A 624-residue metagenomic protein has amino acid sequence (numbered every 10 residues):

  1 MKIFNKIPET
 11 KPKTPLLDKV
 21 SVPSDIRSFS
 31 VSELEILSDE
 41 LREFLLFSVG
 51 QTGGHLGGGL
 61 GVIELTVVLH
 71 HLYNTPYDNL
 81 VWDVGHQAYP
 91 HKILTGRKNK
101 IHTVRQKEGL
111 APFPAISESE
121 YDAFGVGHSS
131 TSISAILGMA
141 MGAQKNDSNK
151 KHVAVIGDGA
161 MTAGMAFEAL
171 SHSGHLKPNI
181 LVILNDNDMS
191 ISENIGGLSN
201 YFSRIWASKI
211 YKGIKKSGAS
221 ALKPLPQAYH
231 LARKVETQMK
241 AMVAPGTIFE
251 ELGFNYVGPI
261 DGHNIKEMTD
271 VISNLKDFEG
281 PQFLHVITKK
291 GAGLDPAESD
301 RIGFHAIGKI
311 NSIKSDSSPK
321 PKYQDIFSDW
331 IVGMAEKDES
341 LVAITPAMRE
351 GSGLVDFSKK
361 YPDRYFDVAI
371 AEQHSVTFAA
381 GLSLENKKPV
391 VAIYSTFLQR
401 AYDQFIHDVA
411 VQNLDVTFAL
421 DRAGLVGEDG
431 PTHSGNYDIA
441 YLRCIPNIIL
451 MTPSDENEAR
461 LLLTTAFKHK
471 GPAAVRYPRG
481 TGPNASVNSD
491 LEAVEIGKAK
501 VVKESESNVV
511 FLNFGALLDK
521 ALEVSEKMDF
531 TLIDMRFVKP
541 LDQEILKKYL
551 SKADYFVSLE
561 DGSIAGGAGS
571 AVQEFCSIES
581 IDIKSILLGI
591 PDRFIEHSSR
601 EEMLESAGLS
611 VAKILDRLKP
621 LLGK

Functional and structural regions predicted by a protein language model:
K2-K11, D188-F327: Long, well-ordered, tryptophan-enriched scaffold segments
K2-T95, E250-T269, Q282-H285: N-terminal amphipathic, basic-rich helices that act as targeting or association modules
H55-L176, S340-L341, T345-P346, L354-V355: Cofactor-binding active-site loop characterized by glycine-rich and histidine/acidic residues
A228-P296, D415-D421, I439-S489, V611-K624: Structural signature of the thiamine diphosphate
V243, D270-S273, H305-A306, K322-K337 (+6 more regions): Glycine-/acidic-rich phosphate or pyrophosphate-binding loops and their flanking alpha/beta elements
T288-L398, Q404-L414, L512-G515: Non-catalytic terminal/interface segments that mediate subunit docking, oligomerization, and allosteric communication
I310, S315, P319, G427-D429 (+2 more regions): Peripheral docking tails and interdomain loops at the edges of cofactor- or intermediate-handling domains
D367-V368, E526-Y549: Generic long, charged, amphipathic alpha-helical segments
